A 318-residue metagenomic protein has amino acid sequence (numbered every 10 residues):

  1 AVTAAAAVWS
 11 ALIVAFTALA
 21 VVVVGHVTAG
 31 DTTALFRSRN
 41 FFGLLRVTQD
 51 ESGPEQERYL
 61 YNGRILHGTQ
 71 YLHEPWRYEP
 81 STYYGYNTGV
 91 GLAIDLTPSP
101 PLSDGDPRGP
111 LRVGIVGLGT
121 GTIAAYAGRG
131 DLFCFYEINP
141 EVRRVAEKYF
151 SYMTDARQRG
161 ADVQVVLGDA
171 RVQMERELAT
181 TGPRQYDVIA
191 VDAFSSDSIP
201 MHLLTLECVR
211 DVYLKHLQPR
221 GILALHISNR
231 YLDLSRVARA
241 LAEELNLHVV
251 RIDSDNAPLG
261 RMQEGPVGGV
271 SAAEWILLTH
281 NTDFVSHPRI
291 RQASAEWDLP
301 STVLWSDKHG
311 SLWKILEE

Functional and structural regions predicted by a protein language model:
A1-Q164, A170-M174, I199-P200, L232-L247 (+4 more regions): Class I S-adenosylmethionine
H67-G68, F194-D197, L223: A short, flexible beta-alpha/helix-coil linker loop
P110, Q185-D187, R220: Local beta-strand N-terminus motif with an aromatic residue
V113-G114, I189, L223: Receiver (REC) domain switch-region micro-motif
E175-A190: A short acidic, Gly/Pro-enriched loop at the edge of an enzyme's catalytic core that lines a small-molecule cofactor
S196-L204: Glycine/threonine-rich flexible loop motifs
L204-P219: A short glycine-rich, Lys/Arg-flanked "PGG" loop and its adjoining helix->strand segment in the class I
R220-I227: Conserved beta-strand signature within the Rossmann-like core of class I S-adenosyl-L-methionine
